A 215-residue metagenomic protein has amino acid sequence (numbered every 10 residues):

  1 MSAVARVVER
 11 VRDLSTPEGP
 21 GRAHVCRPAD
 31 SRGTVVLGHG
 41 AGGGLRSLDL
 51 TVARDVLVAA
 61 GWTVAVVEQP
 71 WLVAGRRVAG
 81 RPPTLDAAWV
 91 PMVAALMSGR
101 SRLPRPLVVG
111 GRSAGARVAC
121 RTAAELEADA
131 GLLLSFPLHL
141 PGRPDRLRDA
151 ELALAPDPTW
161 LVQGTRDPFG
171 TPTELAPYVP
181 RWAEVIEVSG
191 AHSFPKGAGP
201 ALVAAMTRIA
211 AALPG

Functional and structural regions predicted by a protein language model:
R12-P106, V118: Serine-hydrolase catalytic machinery in alpha/beta-hydrolase-like enzymes
A65, P180-S193: Catalytic histidine neighborhood in serine/cysteine hydrolases with alpha/beta-hydrolase-type architecture
P106-G111, L134: Short beta-strand immediately N-terminal to the catalytic nucleophile in serine-hydrolase-like folds
G111-G115, A119: Gly/Ala-rich beta-loop-alpha elbow adjacent to hydrolase catalytic centers
E127-H139: A conserved short beta-strand
L154-P156, L161-Q163, D167: Short beta-strand/loop motif that positions the catalytic acidic residue of the alpha/beta-hydrolase fold
T165-F169, H192-F194: Acidic catalytic loop of the alpha/beta-hydrolase fold
G190-V203: Catalytic histidine-centered segment of alpha/beta-hydrolase-like enzymes
